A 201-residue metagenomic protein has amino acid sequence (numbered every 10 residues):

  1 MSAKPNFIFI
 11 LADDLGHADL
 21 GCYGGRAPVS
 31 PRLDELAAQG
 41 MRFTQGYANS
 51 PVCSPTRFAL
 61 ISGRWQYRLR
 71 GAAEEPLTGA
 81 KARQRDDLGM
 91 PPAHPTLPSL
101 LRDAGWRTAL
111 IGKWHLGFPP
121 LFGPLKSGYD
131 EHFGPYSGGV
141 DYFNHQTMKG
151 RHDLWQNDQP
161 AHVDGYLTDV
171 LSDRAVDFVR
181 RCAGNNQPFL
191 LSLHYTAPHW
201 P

Functional and structural regions predicted by a protein language model:
M1-P201: Formylglycine-dependent sulfatase
